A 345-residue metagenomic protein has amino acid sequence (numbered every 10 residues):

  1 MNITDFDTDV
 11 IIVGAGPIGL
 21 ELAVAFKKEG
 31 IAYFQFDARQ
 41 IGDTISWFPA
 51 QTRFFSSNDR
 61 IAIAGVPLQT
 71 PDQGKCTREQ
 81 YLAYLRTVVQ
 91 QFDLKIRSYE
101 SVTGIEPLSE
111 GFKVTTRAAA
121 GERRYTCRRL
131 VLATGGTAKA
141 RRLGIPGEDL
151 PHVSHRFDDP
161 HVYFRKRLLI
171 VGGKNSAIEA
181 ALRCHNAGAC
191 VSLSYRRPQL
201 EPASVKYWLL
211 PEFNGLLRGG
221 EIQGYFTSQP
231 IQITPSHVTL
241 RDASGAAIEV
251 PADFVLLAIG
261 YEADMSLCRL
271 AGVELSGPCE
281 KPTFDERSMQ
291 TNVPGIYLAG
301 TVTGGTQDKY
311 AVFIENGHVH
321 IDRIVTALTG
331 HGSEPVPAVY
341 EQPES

Functional and structural regions predicted by a protein language model:
M1-V13, K28, D43, W47 (+7 more regions): FAD-binding core/adjacent interface of flavoenzyme oxidoreductases
N2, A15-L94, L182-Y207, G277-P278: Beta1-alpha1 glycine-rich phosphate/pyrophosphate-binding loop at the start of Rossmann-like nucleotide-binding domains
N2-D7, I12-F36, R156-L200, R287-V336: Rossmann-like dinucleotide/flavin-binding elements
G19, G42, F54, I105 (+7 more regions): Flexible, glycine-rich phosphate/dinucleotide-binding loops and adjacent beta-alpha linkers at cofactor/substrate
L22, P107, R141-L143, A180-A181 (+3 more regions): Short glycine-/acidic-enriched loop or helix-start segments at secondary-structure transitions that form or flank
F26, F48-T52, G111, G144-E148 (+5 more regions): Short, glycine/charged-enriched secondary-structure capping and boundary segments
S46-W47, Q73, K95, L275-T283 (+1 more regions): A short alpha-helix-loop-beta-strand transition element characteristic of N-terminal alpha/beta dinucleotide-binding
R97-E100, G104-G111, T116-A118, R124-Y125 (+2 more regions): A Rossmann-like FAD-binding core segment of flavoenzymes
